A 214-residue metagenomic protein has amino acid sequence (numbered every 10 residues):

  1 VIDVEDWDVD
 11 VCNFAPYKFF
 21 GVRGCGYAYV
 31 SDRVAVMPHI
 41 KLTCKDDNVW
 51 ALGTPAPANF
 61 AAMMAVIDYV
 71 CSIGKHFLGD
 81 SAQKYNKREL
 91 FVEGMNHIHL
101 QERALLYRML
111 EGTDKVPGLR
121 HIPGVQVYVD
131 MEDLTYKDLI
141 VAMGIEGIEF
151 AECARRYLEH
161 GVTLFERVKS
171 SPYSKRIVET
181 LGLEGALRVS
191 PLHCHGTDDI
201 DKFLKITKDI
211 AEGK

Functional and structural regions predicted by a protein language model:
V1-K214: Pyridoxal 5′-phosphate
